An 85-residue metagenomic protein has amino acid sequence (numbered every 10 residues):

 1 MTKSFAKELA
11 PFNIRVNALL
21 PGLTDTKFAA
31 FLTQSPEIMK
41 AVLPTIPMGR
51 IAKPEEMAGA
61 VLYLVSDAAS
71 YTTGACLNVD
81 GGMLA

Functional and structural regions predicted by a protein language model:
M1-F5, L9, L19, L64: Hydrophobic alpha-helix immediately C-terminal to the catalytic Tyr-X-X-X-Lys motif of short-chain
L9-P11, T24, A52, V65: A short hydrophobic alpha-helix cap/turn motif
A10-R15, T72-G74: Short, small/polar-rich loop/turn modules that mediate ligand/substrate recognition or access, typified
A18, K40-A68, T72, G81: C-terminal helical subdomain
L20-F31: Short, flexible catalytic-loop segment of classical short-chain dehydrogenase/reductase
D25, G81-M83: Short, glycine/acidic-enriched loop or turn micro-motifs at the edges of active sites
